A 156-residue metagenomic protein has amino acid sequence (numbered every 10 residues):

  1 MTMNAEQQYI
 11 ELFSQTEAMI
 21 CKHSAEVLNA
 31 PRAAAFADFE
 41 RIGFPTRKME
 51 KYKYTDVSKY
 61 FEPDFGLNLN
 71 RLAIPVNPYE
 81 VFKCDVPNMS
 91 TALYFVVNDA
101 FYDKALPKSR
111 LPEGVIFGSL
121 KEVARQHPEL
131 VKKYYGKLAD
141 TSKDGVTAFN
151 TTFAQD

Functional and structural regions predicted by a protein language model:
T2-D156: Glycine-rich and polybasic anion-binding loops at the starts of cofactor/ligand-binding domains
